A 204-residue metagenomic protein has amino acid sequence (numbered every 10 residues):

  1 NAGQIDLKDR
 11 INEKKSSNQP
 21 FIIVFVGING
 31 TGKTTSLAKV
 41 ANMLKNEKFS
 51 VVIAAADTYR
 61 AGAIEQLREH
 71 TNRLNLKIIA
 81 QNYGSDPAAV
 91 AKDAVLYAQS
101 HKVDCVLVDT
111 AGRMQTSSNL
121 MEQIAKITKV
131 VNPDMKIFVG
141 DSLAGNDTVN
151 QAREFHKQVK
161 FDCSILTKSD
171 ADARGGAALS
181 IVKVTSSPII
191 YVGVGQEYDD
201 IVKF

Functional and structural regions predicted by a protein language model:
N1-A56, A63-Y83, A91-Q99, D104-V108: Primarily NTPase-proximal linker/entry elements flanking Walker-type ATP/GTP-binding cores
T31-T35, A61-I64, N119-E122, N146-D147: Short low-complexity stretches enriched in small and charged residues
K33, D57, D109, D141 (+1 more regions): Acidic active-site catalytic centers that drive phospho-/nucleotidyl reactions and related ester hydrolyses
D86-S100, Q115-F204: Conserved catalytic-core segment of NTP-binding enzymes
A111-R113: Short glycine-rich anion-binding loops that position phosphate/pyrophosphate groups of nucleotides and phosphorylated
